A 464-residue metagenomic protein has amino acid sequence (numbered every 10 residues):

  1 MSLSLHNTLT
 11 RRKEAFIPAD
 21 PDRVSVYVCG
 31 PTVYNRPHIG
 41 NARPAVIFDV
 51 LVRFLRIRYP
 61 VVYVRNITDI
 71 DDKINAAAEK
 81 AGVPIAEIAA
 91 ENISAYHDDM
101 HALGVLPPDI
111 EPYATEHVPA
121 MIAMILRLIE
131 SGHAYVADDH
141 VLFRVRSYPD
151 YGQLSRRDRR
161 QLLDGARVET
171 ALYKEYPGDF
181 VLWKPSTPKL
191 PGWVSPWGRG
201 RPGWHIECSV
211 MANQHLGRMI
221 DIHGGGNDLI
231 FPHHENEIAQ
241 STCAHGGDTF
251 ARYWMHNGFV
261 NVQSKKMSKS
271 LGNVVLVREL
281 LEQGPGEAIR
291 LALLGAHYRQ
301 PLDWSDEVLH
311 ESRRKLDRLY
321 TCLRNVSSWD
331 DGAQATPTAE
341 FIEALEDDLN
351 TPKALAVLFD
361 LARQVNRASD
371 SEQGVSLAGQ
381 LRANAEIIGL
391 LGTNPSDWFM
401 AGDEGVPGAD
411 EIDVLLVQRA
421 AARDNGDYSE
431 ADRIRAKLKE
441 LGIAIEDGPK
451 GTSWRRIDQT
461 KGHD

Functional and structural regions predicted by a protein language model:
M1-Y34, A45, D49, H97-D98 (+1 more regions): Alpha-helical recognition segments enriched in aromatics with Gly/Pro capping that present substrate-recognition
T10, K266-K269, N273-D464: Structural preference for alpha-helix termini/caps and helix-kink/transition segments
T10-K13, A19-G104, W454: N-terminal, positively charged nucleic-acid-binding surface of large information/translation enzymes
V62, Y135, A444-E446: Short beta-strand(s) of the beta-wing in winged-helix/HTH DNA-binding folds
I67-D72, I93-Y96, L106-M121, D139-Y148: Short, glycine/charge-rich beta-strand/loop segments that flank catalytic centers and engage negatively charged groups
A78-I85, D109-T115, G226: The substrate-binding groove and active-site-proximal loops of carbohydrate-active enzymes, especially glycoside
P108-P112, H223-G225, D370, V375: Short catalytic-loop micro-motif centered on adjacent basic/acidic residues
